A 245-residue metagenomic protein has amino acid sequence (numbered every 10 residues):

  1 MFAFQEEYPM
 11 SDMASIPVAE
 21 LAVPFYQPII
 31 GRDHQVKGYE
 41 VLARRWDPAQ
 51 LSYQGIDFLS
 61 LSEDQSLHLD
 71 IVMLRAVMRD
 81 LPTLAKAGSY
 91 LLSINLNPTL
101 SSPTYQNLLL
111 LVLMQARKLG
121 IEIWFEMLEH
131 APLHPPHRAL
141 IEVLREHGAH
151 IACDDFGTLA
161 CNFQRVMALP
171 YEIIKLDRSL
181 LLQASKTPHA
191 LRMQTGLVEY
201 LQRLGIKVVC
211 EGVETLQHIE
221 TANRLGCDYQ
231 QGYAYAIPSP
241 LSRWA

Functional and structural regions predicted by a protein language model:
M1-V36, A43-Q50, E126-L133, F156-A245: EAL-family c-di-GMP phosphodiesterase catalytic domain
F2-R117: Bacterial c-di-GMP phosphodiesterase EAL domain
G38, G88, R117-G120, R145-G148 (+3 more regions): Glycine-centered loop/turn motif at secondary-structure junctions
L61, Q65, S93, N97 (+4 more regions): Conserved short-loop catalytic and cofactor-binding motifs
R79, N107-V112, P136-E146, R192-E199 (+1 more regions): Alpha-helical scaffolding segments of alpha/beta enzyme cores, especially the outer helices of TIM-barrel or partial
S101-Q115, H134-E142, N162-I173: Distinct, well-ordered alpha-helical segments
L113, R117-K118, L133, L144-G148 (+2 more regions): ATP/nucleotide-binding catalytic cores
E122-I123, A139-D154, L201-C210: Short beta-strand/loop segments at the ligand-binding rim of alpha/beta enzyme cores
